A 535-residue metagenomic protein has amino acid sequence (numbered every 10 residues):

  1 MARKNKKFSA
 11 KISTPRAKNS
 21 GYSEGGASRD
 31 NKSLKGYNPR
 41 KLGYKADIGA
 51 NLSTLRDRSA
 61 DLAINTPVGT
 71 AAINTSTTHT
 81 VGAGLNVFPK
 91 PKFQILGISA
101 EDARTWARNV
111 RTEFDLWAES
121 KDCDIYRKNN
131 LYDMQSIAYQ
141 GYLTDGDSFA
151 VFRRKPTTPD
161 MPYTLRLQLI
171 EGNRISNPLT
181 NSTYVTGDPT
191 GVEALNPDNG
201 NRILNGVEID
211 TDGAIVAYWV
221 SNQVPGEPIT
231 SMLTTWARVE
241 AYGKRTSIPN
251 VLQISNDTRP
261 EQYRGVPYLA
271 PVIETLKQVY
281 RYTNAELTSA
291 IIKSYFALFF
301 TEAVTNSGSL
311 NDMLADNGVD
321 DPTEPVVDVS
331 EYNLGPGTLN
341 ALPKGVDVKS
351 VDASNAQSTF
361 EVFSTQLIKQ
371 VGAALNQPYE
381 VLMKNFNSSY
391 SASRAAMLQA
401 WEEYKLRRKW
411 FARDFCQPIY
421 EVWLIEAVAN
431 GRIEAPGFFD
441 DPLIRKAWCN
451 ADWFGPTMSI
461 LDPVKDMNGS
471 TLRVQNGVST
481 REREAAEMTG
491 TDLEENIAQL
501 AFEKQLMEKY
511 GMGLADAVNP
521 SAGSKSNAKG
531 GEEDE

Functional and structural regions predicted by a protein language model:
M1-D145, F152-L165: Extended, helix-rich architectural segments
A2-K18, A395-Q399, R407-E535: C-terminal anchoring/interaction modules
R104, I125-R127, P336-L461, G490: Surface-exposed loop-to-helix/strand elements on domain peripheries
N129-N130, R153-K155, A290-Y295, L382-F386 (+3 more regions): Short coil/turn segments at secondary-structure boundaries
L131, S136-T230: Extended, Lys/Arg-enriched charged tracts that mediate electrostatic binding to polyanionic substrates
G213, V371, E484: Acidic/polar, glycine-anchored loop/turn motif associated with catalytic or activation segments that engage anionic
N222-K244: Short, surface-exposed, low-complexity cationic segments
K244-S393: Extended, charged amphipathic alpha-helical segments
